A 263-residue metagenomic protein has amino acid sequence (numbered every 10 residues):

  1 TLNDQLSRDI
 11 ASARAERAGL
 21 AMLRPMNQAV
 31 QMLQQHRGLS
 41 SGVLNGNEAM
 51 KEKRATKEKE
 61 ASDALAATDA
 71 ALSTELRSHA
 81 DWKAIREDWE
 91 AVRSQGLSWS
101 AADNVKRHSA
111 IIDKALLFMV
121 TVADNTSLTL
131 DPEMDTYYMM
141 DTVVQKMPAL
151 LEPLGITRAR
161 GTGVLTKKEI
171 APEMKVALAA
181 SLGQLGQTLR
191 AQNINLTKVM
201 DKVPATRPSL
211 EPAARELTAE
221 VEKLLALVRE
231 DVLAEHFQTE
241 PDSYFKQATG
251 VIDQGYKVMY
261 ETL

Functional and structural regions predicted by a protein language model:
T1-L263: Hydrophobic alpha-helical segments
